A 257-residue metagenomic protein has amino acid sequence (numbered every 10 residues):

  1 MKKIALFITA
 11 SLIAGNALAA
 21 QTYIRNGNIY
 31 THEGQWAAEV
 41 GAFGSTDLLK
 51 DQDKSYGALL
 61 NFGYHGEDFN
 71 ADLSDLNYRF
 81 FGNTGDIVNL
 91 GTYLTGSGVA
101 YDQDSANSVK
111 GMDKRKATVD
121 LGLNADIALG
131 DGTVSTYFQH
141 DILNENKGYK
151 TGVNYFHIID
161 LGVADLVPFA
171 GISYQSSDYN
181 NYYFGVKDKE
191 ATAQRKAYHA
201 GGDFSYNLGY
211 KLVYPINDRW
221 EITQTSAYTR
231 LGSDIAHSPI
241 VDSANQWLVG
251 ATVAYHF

Functional and structural regions predicted by a protein language model:
A14-A17: N-terminal signal peptide c-region/cleavage motif recognized by signal peptidases
A20-D72, L76-Y78: Short glycine/proline- and aromatic-enriched beta-strand/turn motifs that initiate or cap beta-hairpins
A38-G44, L73-D75, T92-G96, L123 (+5 more regions): Transmembrane beta-barrel strands of outer-membrane/channel proteins
T46-S55, G82-T84, R115-A117, Q139-K150 (+2 more regions): Solvent-exposed loop/turn segments connecting transmembrane beta-strands in outer-membrane beta-barrel proteins
L59-G63, A244-F257: Outer-membrane beta-barrel "beta-signal"
G63-E67, F81, D126-G130, I158-D160 (+2 more regions): Structural signature of outer-membrane beta-barrel channels/translocons
D68-A71, V88, D131-T136, V163-L166 (+1 more regions): Repeated loop/turn-to-beta-strand initiation elements of outer-membrane beta-barrel proteins
I142-E221, Y228-I235, I240-D242, Y255-F257: Outer-membrane beta-barrel transmembrane domain signature
